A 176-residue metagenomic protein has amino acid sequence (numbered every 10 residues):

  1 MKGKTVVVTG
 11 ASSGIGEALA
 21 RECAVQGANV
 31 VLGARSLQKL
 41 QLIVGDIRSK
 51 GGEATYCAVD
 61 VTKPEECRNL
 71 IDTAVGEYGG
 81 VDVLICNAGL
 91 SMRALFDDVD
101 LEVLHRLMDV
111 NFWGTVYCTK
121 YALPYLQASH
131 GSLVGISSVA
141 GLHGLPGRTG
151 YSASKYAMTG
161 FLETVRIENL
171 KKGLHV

Functional and structural regions predicted by a protein language model:
T5, S12-S13: Conserved glycine-rich cofactor-binding loop
Q26-I43: Conserved glycine-rich Rossmann-like NAD(P)H-binding loop of the short-chain dehydrogenase/reductase
L37-Q38, A58-N69, L101: The beta1-alpha1 cofactor-binding region of Rossmann-like NAD(H)/NADP(H)-dependent oxidoreductases
L95-F96, D100-R106: Substrate-binding pocket helix/loop in short-chain dehydrogenase/reductase
F96-D97, H130, H143-T149: Active-site loop immediately N-terminal to the catalytic Tyr-X3-Lys motif of short-chain dehydrogenase/reductase
T119, S154: Active-site helix of classical SDR
S138: Residue(s) in the substrate-gating loop at a strand-loop-helix junction that position the organic substrate next
